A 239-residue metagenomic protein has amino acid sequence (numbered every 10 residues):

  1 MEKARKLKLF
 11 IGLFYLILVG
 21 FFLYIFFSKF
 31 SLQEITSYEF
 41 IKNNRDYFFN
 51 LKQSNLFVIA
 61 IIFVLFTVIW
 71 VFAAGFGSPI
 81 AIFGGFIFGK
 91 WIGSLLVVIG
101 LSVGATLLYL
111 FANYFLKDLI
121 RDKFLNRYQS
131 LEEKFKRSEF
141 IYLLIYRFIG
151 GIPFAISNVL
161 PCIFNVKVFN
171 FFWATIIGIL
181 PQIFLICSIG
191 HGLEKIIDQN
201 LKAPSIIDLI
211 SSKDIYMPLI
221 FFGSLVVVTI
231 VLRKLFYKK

Functional and structural regions predicted by a protein language model:
E2-F10, G20-F63, S102-V159, I163-N170 (+2 more regions): Membrane-interfacial helix-loop-helix
F10-F14, A60-V64, P79, S94-V98 (+3 more regions): Hydrophobic alpha-helical transmembrane segments
Y24-Q33, A73, G77-A81, G85 (+1 more regions): Juxtamembrane "helix exit" motif at the C-terminal ends of alpha-helical transmembrane segments in multi-pass membrane
V64-L95, G151-N158, I179-I183: Transmembrane helix boundary and interhelical junction motifs in multipass membrane proteins
V68-S78, I215-K239: Transmembrane alpha-helical segments in integral membrane proteins
A81-V103, C162-W173, I177: Interfacial segments of multi-pass membrane proteins
T106, I176, L180-L185, L219 (+2 more regions): Hydrophobic transmembrane alpha-helical segments of multi-pass transport and channel proteins
I179-D198: Juxtamembrane non-transmembrane "cap" segments at the membrane-aqueous interface of multi-pass membrane proteins
